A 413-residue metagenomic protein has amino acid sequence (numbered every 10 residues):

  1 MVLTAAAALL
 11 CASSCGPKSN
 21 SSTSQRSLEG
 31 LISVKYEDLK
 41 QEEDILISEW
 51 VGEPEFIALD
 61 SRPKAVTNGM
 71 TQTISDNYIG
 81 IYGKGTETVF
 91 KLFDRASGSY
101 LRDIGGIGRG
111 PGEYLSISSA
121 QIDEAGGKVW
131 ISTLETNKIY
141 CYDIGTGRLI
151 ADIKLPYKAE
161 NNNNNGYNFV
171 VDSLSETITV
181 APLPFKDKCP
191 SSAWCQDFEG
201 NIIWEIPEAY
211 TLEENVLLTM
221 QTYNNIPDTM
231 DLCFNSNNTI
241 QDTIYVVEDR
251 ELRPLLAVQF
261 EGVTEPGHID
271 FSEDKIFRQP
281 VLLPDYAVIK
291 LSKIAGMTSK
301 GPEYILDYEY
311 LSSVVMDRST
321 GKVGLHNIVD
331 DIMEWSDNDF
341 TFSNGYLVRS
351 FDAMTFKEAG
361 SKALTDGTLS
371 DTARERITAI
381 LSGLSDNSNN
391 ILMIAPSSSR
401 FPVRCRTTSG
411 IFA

Functional and structural regions predicted by a protein language model:
C11-S14: C-terminal motif of bacterial Sec signal peptides marking the signal peptidase cleavage site
K40-V66: A short helix->beta-strand "capping" segment at the edge of beta-propeller domains
D60-K64, N68, S99-G126, W130-L134 (+1 more regions): Blade-loop segments of beta-propeller domains
T67-T71, Y114-A120, E160-V171, E213-Y223 (+3 more regions): Repeated scaffold domains used in trafficking and secretory/extracellular systems, primarily beta-propellers
N77-K84, G127-T133, S175-D187, P227-D242 (+2 more regions): Short beta-strand elements that form the blades of beta-propeller/WD-repeat-like and other beta-sheet-rich scaffold
R95-S97, D143-G147, Q196-G200, V247-E251 (+2 more regions): Short loop/turn segments that connect beta-strands within beta-propeller blades
S132-S191, I203-E213: Asp-box/WD-like beta-propeller blade repeats and closely related beta-sheet repeat scaffolds
L255-D274, S312-G345, K357: Conserved blade-ending motifs and adjacent loop-strand segments that build the rim/top face of beta-propeller domains
